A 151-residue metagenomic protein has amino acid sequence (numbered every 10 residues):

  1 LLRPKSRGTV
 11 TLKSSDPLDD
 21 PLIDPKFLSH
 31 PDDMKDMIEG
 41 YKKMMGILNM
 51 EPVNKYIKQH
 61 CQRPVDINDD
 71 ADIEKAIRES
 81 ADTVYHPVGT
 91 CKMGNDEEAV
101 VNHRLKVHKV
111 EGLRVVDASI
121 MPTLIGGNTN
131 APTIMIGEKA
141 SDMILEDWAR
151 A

Functional and structural regions predicted by a protein language model:
L1-P132, A140-A151: FAD-dependent oxidoreductase catalytic-site/capping-region signature
